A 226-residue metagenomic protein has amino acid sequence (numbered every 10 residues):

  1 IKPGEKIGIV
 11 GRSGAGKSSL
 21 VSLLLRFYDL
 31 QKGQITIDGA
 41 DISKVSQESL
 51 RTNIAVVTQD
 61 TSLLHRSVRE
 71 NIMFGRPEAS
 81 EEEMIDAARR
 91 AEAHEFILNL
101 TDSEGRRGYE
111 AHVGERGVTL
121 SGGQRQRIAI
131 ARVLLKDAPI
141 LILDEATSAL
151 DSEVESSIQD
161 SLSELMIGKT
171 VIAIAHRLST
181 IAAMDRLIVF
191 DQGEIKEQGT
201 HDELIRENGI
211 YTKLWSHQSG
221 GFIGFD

Functional and structural regions predicted by a protein language model:
I1-D226: ABC-type nucleotide-binding domain
